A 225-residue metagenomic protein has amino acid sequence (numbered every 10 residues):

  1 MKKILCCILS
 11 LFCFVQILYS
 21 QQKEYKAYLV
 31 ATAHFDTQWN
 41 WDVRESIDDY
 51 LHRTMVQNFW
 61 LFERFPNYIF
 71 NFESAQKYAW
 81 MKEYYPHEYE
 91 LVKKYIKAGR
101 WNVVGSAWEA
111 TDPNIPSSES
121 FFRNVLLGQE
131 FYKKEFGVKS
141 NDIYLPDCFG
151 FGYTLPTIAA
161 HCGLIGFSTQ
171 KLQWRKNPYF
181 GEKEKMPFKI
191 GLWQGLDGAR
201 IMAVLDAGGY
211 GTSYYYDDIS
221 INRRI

Functional and structural regions predicted by a protein language model:
M1-Q22: Bacterial Sec-dependent N-terminal signal peptides
Q21-I225: Catalytic-domain carbohydrate-binding cleft regions of carbohydrate-active enzymes
